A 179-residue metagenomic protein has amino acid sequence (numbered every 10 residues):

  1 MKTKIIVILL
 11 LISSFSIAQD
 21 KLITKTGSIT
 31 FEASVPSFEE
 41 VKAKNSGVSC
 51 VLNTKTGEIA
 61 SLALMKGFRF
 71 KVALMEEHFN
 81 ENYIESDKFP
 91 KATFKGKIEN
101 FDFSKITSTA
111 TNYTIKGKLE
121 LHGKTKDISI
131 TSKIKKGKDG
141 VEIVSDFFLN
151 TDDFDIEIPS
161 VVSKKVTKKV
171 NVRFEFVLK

Functional and structural regions predicted by a protein language model:
M1-L22: Bacterial Sec-dependent N-terminal signal peptides
Q19-K179: Low-complexity, acidic/polar, glycine-enriched regions of mature
